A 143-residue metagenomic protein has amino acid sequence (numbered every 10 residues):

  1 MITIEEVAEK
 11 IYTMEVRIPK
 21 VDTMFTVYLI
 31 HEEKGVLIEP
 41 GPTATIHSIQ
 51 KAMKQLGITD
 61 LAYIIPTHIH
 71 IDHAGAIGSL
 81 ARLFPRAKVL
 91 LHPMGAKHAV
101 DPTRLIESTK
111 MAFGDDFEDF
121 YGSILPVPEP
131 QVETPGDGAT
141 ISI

Functional and structural regions predicted by a protein language model:
I2-L56, D60: Conserved beta-strand hairpin/beta-sheet module of binuclear metal-dependent hydrolase folds, prominently
Y12, L90, V132-G136: General small-molecule cofactor/ligand-binding pocket signal
T26, S48, A76, D101-P102: Residues at alpha-helix caps and immediate loop-helix transition turns in enzyme cores, especially N- and C-cap
V36, M94-H98: Short histidine/acidic/glycine/proline-rich micro-motifs that form metal- and phosphate-coordinating active-site loops
A44, I71-D72, K97, R104: Short alpha-helical
I46-L91: Active-site metal-binding motif and surrounding structural segment of the metallo-beta-lactamase
A99-I143: Metallo-beta-lactamase
